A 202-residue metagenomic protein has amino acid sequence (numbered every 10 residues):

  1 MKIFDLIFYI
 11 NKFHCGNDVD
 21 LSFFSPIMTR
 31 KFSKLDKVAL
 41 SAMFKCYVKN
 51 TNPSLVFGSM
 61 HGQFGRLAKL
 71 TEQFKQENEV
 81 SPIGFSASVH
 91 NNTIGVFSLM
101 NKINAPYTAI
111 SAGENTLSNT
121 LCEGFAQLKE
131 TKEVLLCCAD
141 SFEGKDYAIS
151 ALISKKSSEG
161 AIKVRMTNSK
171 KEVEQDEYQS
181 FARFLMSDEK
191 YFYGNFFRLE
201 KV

Functional and structural regions predicted by a protein language model:
M1-N119, A126-V202: Conserved "HGTGT" condensation-loop signature of ketosynthase/thiolase-family condensing enzymes that catalyze
